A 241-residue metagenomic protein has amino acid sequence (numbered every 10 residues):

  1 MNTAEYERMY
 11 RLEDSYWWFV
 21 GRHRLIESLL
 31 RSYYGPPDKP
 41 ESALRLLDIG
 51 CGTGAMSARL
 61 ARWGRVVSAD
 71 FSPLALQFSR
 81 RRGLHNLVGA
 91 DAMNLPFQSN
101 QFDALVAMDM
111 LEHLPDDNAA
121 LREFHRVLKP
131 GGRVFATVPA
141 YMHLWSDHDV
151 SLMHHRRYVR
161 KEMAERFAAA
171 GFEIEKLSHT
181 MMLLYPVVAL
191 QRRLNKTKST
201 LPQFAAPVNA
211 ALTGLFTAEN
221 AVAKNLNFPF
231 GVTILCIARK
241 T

Functional and structural regions predicted by a protein language model:
M1-Q98, A104-M108, L121, P202 (+2 more regions): Conserved N-terminal segment of class I S-adenosyl-L-methionine
Y10-R11, V134-R156, R160-A168, Q191: Short, glycine-/aromatic-enriched active-site segment of Class I SAM-dependent methyltransferases
A58, N100, L114-A119, S146: Short N-terminal helix/helix-N-cap motif within the alpha/beta-hydrolase-1
M108-L111, T137: Residues lining the SAM
N118-R133: A short glycine-rich, Lys/Arg-flanked "PGG" loop and its adjoining helix->strand segment in the class I
F172-M182: Conserved S-adenosyl-L-methionine
M181-T241: A C-terminal cap/extension of S-adenosyl-L-methionine-dependent methyltransferases that defines the acceptor-substrate
